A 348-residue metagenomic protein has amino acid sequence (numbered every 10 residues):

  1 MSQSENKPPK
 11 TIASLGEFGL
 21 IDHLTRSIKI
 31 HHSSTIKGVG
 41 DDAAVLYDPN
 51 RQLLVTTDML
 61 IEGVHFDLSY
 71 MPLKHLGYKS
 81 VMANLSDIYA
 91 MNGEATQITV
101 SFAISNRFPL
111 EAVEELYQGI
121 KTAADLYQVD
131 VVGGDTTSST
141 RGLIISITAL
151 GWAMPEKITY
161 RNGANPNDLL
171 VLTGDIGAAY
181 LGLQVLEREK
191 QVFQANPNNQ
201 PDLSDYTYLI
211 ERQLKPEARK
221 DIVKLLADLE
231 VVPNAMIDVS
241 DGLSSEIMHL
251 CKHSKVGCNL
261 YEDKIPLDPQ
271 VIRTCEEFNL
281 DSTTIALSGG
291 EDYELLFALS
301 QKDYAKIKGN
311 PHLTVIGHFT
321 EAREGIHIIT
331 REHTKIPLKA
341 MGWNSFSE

Functional and structural regions predicted by a protein language model:
M1-P72, V100, E348: Extreme N-terminal cap/leader segments of soluble proteins
S2-G19, H23-K29, R107-D130, T140-I145 (+3 more regions): Glycine-/charge-enriched secondary-structure boundary and capping motifs
S33-K37, K215, I285-S288: Short Gly/Pro-enriched turn/cap motifs at secondary-structure boundaries
V45, N84, N92, V131 (+4 more regions): Residue-level signal for inorganic ion chemistry
L60, T96-E189, H318: Glycine-rich anion-binding loops of enzyme active sites
L73-Q97, Q118-L126, L225, S245-L250: Small-aliphatic-rich amphipathic alpha-helix that forms the alpha element of a beta-alpha
G182-N199, L203: Short, compositionally biased
Q200-H249: Polyanion-binding loop/helix "lid" in catalytic or ligand-binding cores
